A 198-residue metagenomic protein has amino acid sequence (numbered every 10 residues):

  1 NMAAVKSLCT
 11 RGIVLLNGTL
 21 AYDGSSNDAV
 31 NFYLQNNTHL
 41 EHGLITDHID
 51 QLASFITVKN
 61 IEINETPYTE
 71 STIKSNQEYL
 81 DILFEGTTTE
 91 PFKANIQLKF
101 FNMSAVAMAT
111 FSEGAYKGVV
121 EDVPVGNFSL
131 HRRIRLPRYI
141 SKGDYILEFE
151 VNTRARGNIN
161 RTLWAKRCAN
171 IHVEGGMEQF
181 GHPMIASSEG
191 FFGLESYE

Functional and structural regions predicted by a protein language model:
A3-E198: Localized sequence-composition bias
